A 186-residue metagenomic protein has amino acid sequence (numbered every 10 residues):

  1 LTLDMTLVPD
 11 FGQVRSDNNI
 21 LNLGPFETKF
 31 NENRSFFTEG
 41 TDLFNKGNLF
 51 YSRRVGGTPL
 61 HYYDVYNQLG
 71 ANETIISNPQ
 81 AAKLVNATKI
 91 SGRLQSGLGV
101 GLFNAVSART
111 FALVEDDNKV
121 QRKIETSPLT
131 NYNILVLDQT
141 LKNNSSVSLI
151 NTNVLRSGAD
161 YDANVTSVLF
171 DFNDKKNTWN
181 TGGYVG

Functional and structural regions predicted by a protein language model:
L1-G186: Outer-membrane beta-barrel channel domains
